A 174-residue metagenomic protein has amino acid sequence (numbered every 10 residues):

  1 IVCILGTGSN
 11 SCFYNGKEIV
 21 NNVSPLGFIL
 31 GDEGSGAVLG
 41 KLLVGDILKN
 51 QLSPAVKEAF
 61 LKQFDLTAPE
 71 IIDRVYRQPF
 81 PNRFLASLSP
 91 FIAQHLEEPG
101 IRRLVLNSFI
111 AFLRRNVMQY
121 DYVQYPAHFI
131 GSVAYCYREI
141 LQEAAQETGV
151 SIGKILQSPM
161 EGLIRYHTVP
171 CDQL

Functional and structural regions predicted by a protein language model:
I1, L42-L174: ATP-binding/phosphotransfer module of carbohydrate and carboxylate kinases, centering on a glycine-rich
I1-A55: Phosphate-binding/catalytic loop of phosphoryl-transfer enzymes
